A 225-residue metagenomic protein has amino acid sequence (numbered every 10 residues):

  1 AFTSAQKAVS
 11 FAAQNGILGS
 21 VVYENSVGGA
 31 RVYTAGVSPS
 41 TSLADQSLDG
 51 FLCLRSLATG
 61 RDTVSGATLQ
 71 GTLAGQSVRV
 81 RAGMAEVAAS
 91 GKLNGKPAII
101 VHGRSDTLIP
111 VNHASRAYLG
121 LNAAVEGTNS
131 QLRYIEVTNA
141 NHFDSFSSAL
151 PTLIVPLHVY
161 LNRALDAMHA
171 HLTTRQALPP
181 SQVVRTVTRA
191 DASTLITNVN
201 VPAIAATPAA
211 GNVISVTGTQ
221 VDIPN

Functional and structural regions predicted by a protein language model:
A1-N225: C-terminal His-loop and adjacent cap/lid subdomain of alpha/beta-hydrolase
